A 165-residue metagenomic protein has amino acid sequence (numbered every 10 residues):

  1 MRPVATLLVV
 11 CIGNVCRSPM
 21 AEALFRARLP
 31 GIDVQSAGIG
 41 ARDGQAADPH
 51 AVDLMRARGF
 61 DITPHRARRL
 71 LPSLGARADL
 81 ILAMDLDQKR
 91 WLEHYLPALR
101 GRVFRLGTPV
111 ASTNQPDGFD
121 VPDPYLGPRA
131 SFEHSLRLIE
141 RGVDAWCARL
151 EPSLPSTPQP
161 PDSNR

Functional and structural regions predicted by a protein language model:
M1-R77, A148-P158: Conserved active-site segments centered on acidic
V9, L82-A83: Hydrophobic beta-strand core positions in alpha/beta domains
S18, M84-D85: Replace "coordinates the UDP/GDP/TDP-sugar" with "coordinates nucleotide-activated sugar donors
L80, L86, R90-R165: Phosphate-binding/catalytic loops
